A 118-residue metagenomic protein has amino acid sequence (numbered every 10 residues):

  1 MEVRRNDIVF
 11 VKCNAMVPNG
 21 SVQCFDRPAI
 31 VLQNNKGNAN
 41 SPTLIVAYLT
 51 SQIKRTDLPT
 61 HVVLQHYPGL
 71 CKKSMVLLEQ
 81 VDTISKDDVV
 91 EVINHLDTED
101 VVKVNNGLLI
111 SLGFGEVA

Functional and structural regions predicted by a protein language model:
M1-A118: Conserved functional hotspots at enzyme active or ligand-binding sites that engage polyanionic ligands
